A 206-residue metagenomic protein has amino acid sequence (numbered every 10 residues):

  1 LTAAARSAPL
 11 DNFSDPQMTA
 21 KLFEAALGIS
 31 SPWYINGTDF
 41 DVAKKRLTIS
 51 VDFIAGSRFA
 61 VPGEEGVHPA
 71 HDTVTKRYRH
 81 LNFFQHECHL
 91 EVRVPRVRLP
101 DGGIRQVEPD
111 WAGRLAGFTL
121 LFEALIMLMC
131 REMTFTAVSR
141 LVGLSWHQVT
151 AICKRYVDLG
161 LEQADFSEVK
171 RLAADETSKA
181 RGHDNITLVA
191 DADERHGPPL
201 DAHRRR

Functional and structural regions predicted by a protein language model:
A3, P9-V107: Short, conserved DNA-binding cores of transcription-related domains
D41-A43, M129, F166: Solvent-exposed loop and beta-edge segments used for protein-protein assembly and interaction
I49, T119-M133: Short, amphipathic alpha-helical "recognition" segments used to contact nucleic acids or chromatin
G103-F122: Short, Lys/Arg-enriched anionic-surface-contact patches
E132-R140: Short, charged amphipathic recognition helices of the HTH superfamily and cognate SANT/SANTA-like modules
T134, S145-H147: Short coil turns linking two alpha-helices in DNA-binding domains
Q148, I152-R206: RNase H-like nuclease fold core
